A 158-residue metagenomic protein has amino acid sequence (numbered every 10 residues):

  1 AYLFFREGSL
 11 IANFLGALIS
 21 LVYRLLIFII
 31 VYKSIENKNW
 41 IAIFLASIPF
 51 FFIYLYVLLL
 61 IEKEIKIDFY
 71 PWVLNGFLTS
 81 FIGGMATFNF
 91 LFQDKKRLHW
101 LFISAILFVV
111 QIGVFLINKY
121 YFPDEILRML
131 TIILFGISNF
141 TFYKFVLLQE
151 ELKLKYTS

Functional and structural regions predicted by a protein language model:
A1-S158: Polytopic alpha-helical membrane-helix bundles and their juxtamembrane interface segments in multi-pass membrane
